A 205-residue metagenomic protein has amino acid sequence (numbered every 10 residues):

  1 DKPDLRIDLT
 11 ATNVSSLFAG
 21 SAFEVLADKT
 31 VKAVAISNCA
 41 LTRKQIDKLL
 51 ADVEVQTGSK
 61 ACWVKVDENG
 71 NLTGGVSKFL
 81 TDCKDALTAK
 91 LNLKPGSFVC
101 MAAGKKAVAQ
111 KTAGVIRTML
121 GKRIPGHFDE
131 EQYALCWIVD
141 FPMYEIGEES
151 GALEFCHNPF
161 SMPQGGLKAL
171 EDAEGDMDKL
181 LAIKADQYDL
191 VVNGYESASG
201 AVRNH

Functional and structural regions predicted by a protein language model:
D1-H205: Class II aminoacyl-tRNA synthetase catalytic cores and aaRS-like
